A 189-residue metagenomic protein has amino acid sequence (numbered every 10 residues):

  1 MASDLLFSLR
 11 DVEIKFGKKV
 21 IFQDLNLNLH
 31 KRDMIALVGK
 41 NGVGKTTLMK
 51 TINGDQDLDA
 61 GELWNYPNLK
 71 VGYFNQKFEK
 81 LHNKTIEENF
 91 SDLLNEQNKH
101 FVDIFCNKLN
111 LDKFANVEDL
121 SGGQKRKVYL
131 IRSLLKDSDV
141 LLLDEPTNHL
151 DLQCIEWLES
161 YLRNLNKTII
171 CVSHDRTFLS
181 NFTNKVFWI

Functional and structural regions predicted by a protein language model:
M1-I189: ABC ATP-binding cassette signature C-motif
